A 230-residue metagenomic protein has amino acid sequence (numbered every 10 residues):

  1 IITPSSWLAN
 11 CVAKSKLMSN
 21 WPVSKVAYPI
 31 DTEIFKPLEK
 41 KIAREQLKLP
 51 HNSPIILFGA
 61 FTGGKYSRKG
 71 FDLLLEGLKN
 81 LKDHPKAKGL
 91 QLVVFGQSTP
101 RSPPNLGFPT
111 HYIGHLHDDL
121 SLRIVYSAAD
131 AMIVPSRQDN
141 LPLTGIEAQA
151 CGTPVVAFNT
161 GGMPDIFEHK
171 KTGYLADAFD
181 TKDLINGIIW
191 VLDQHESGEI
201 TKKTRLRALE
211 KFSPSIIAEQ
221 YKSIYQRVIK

Functional and structural regions predicted by a protein language model:
I1-K25, I30-I34, K40: A short, active-site helix/loop in glycosyltransferases that binds the activated sugar's phosphate group
P50-K69, L75-L78: Conserved donor-binding/catalytic core segment of Leloir-type glycosyltransferases
P85-G89, G96-L120: Nucleotide-activated donor-binding/catalytic signature segment of Leloir-type glycosyltransferases, i.e., the conserved
I124-A129: Short alpha-helical donor nucleotide-sugar binding micro-motif in glycosyltransferases
R137: Aromatic "clamp/platform" in nucleotide-sugar-dependent glycosyltransferases that forms part of the donor/acceptor
P154-A157: Short hydrophobic beta-strand element within catalytic cores of glycosyltransferases and related nucleotide-activated
H169-K170, Y174-T181, W190-H195: Conserved acidic donor-binding segment of nucleotide-sugar-dependent glycosyltransferases
G198-K211, Q220-S223: A short, well-ordered alpha-helix in the C-terminal region of glycosyltransferases
